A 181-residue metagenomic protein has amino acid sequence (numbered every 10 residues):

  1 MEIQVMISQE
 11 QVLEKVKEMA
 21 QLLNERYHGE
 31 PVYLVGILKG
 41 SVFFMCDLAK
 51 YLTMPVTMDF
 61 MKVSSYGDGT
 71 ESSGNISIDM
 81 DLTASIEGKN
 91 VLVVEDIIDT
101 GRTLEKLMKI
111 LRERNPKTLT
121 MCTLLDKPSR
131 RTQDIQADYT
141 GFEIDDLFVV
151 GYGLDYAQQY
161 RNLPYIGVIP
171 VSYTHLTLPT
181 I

Functional and structural regions predicted by a protein language model:
M1-P31: Active-site-facing substrate-recognition patch
V12, L34, Y152: Residue-level signature of catalytic and energy-coupling elements of molecular machines, predominantly ATP/GTP-dependent
L22-D68: Conserved PRPP/pyrophosphate-binding segment of the phosphoribosyltransferase/PRPP-pathway fold
D47-L52, I110, R114, T177: Alpha-helical structural signal in soluble globular domains
I78-V150: PRPP/pyrophosphate-binding module of the type I phosphoribosyltransferase fold
D146-P170: A charged, well-structured terminal subsegment
T174-T180: Conserved small/polar residues in nucleotide/adenosyl-binding loops
